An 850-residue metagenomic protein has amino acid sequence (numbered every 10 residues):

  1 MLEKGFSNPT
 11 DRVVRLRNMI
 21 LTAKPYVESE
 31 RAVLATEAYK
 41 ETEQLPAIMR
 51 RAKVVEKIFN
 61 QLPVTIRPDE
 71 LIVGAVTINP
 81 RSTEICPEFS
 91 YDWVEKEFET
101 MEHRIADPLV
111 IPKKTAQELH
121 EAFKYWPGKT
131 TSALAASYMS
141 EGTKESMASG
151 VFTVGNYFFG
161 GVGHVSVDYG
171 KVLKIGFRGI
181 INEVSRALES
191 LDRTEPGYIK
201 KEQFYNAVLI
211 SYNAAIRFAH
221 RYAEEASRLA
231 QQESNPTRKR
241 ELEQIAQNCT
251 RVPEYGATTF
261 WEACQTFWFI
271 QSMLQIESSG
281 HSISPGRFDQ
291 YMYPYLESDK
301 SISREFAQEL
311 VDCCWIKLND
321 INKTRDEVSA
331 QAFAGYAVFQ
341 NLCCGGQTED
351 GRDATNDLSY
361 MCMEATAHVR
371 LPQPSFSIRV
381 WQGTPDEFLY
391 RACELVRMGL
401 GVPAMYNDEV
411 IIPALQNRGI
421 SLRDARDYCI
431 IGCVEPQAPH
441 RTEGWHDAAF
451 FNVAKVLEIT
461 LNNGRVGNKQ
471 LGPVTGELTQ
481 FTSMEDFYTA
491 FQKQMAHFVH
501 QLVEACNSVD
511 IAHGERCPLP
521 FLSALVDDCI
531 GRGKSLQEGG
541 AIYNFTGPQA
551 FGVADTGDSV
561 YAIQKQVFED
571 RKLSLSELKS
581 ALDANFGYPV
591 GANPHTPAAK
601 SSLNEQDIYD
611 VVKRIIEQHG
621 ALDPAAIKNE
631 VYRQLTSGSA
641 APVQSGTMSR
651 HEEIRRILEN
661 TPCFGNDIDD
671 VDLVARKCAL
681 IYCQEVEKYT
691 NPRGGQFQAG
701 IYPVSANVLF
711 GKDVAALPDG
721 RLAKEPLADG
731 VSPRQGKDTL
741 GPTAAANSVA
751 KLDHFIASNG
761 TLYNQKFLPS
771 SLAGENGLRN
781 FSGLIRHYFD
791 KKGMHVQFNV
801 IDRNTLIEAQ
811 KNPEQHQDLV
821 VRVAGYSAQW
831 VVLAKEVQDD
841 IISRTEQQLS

Functional and structural regions predicted by a protein language model:
M1-A207, T237, E241-R251, Y255-S850: Conserved catalytic cores of very large enzyme subunits
I216, A223, S227-A230, K239 (+2 more regions): Heptad-repeat amphipathic alpha-helical coiled-coil interaction surface used for oligomerization/assembly
